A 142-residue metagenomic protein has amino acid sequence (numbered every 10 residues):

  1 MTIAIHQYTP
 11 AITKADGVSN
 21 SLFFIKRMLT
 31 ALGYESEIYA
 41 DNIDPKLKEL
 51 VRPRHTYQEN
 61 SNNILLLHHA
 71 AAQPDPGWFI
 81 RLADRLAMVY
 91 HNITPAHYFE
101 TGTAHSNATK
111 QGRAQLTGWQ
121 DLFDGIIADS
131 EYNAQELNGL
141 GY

Functional and structural regions predicted by a protein language model:
T2-K14: Nucleotide-activated donor-dependent transferases that construct or modify glycoconjugates
G17, L122-S130: A short beta-strand/loop micro-motif in the catalytic core of glycosyltransferases that engages the nucleotide-sugar
V18-L29: Short amphipathic alpha-helix
E35-P45: A short beta-strand-loop structural module common to alpha/beta enzyme folds
T56-I80, D84-V89: Short N-terminal targeting/anchoring amphipathic segment
A71-A72, Y132-A134: Alpha-helix capping/helix-boundary segments
T94, H105-G125: Membrane-proximal helix-turn-helix segments that form the acceptor-binding/catalytic region of lipid-linked
A134-Y142: Helix-loop-beta element that forms the nucleotide-linked donor phosphate-binding surface in glycosyltransferases
